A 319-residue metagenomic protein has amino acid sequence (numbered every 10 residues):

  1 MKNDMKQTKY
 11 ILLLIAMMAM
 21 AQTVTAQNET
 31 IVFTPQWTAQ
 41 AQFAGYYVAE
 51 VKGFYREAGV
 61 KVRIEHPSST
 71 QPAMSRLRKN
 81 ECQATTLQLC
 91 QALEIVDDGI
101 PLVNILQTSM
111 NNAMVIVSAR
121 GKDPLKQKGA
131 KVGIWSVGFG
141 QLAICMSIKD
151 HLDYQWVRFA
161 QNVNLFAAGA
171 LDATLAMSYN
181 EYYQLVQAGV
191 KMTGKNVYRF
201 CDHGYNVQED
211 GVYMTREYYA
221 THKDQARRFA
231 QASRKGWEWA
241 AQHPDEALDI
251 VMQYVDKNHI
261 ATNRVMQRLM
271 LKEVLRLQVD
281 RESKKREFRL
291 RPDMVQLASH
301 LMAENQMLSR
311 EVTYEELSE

Functional and structural regions predicted by a protein language model:
K2-L12: Bacterial N-terminal signal peptides that target proteins for export
M5, V24-E29: Extreme N-terminus of proteins, especially the signal/transit-peptide cleavage junction and the first residues
I11-A21: Bacterial N-terminal signal peptides
Q27-F159, L165-M177, N206: Short, glycine-/small- and polar/acidic-enriched structural segments that line small-molecule recognition paths
E57, L125, F200-Y205, Q278-L290: Short, solvent-exposed loop/beta-turn-alpha elements that line the ligand-binding surface or hinge of extracytoplasmic
C90-Q91, Q161-L165, A170-I260: Pocket-lining segment of extracytoplasmic ligand-binding domains
T221-M307: Secondary-structure end/capping motifs
A303-E319: Long, low-complexity C-terminal extensions of enzymes
